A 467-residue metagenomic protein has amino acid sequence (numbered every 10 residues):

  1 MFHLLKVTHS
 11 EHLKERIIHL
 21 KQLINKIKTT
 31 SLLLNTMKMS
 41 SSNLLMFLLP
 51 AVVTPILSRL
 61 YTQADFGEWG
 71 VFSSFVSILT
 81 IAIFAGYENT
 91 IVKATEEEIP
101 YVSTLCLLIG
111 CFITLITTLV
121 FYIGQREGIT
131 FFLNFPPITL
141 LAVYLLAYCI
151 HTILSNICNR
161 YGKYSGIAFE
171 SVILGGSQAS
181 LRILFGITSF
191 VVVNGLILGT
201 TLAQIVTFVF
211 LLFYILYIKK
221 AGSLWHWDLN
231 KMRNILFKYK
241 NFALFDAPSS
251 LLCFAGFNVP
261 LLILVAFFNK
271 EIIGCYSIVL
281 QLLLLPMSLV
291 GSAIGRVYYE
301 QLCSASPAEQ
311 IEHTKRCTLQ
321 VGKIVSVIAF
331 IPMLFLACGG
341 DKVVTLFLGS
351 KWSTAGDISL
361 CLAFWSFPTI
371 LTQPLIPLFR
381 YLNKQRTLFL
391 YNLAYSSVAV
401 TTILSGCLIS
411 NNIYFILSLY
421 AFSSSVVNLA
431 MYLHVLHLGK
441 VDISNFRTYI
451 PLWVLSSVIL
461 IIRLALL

Functional and structural regions predicted by a protein language model:
F2-S10, K14-I18, I27-A85, T118 (+6 more regions): Signature of the first transmembrane helix
L4, L34-M46, V71-F72, V76-R126 (+5 more regions): Membrane-water interface segments that mark the loop-to-transmembrane alpha-helix transition
L13-K28, V193-I197, L211-F257, Q301-R316 (+1 more regions): Interhelical loop/hinge segments that connect adjacent transmembrane helices in multipass membrane
L33, Q63, Q125-L141, L319 (+3 more regions): Interfacial segments at transmembrane-helix termini and the short loops linking adjacent helices
N35-P50, L174, Q178, L196-K219 (+4 more regions): Transmembrane helical elements of multi-pass membrane transporters/channels
P50, T80-I99, V279, L283-G322 (+1 more regions): Helix-loop junctions and terminal segments of transmembrane helices in multi-pass membrane transport/translocation
T90-I99, A147-I173, A363-A394, V435-G439: Membrane-interface junctions at transmembrane-helix termini in multi-pass inner-membrane proteins
I138-A142, A168-G222, L280, L393-T401 (+2 more regions): Hydrophobic alpha-helical transmembrane segments
